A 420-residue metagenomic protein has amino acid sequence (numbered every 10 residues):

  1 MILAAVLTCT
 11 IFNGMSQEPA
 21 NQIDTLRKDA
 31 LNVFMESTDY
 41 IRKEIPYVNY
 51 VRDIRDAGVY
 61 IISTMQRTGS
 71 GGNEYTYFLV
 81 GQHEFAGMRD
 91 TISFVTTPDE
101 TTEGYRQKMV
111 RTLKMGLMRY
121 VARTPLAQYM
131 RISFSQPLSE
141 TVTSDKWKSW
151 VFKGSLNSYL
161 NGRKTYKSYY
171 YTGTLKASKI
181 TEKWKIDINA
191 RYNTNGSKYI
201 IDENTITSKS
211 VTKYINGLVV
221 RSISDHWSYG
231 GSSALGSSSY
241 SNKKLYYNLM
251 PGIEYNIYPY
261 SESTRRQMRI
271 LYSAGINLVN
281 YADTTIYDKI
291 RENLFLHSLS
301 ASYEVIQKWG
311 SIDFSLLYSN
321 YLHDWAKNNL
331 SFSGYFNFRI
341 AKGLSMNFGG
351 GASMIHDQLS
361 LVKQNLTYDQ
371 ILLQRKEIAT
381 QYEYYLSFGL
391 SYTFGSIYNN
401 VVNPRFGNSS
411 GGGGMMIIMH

Functional and structural regions predicted by a protein language model:
K28-V33, V142-G162, K183-I188, M268-I276: Transmembrane beta-strand segments of Gram-negative outer membrane beta-barrel proteins
T143-S149, E182-K183, S222-H226, S241 (+5 more regions): Short loop/turn motifs that connect adjacent beta-strands in outer-membrane beta-barrel proteins
K148-W150, K167-Y171, K209-K213, L245-L249 (+5 more regions): Residues that define the transmembrane beta-barrel architecture of outer-membrane proteins
W150-G154, I186-I188, Y229-G231, L249 (+5 more regions): Transmembrane beta-strands of outer-membrane beta-barrel proteins
G154-L156, G173-K179, G217-R221, P251-I257 (+7 more regions): Residues on the lipid-exposed face of transmembrane beta-strands in outer-membrane beta-barrel proteins
S158-G162, T181-K183, Y192-G196, S233-S239 (+6 more regions): Transmembrane beta-strands of outer-membrane beta-barrel pores
T165-Y170, Y199-N204, N242-Y247, N280-D288 (+4 more regions): Outer-membrane beta-barrel translocator domains and adjoining extracellular loop/strand segments of Gram-negative
A326-S331, R339-H420: Predominantly the C-terminal beta-signal and adjacent terminal strand-loop region of outer-membrane beta-barrel
